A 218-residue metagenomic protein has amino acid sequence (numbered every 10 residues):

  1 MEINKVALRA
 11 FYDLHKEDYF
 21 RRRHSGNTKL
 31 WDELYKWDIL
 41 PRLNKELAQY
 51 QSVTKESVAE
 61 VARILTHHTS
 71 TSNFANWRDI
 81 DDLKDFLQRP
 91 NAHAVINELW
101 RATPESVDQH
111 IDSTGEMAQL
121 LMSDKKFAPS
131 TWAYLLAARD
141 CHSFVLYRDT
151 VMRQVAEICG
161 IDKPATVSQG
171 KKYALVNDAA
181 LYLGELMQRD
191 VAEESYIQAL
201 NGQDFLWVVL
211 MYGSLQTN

Functional and structural regions predicted by a protein language model:
M1-K125, D140-N218: An N-terminal alpha-helical hairpin/helix-loop-helix interaction module that forms a charged, gly/pro-flexible surface
W132-D140: Contiguous, well-ordered alpha-helical segments that form the cores/surfaces of helical PPI scaffolds
